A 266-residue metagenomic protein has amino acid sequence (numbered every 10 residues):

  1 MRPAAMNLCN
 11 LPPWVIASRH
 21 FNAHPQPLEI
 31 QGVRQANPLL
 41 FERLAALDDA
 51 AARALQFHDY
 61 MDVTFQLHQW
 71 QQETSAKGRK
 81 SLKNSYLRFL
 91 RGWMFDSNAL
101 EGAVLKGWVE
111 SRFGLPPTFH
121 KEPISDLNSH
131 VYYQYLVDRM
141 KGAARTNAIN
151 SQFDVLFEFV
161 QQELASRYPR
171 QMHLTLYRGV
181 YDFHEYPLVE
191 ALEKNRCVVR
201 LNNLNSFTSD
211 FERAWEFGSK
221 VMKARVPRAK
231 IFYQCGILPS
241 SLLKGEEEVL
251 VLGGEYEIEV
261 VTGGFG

Functional and structural regions predicted by a protein language model:
M1-S81: Intrinsically disordered, low-complexity, charge-biased terminal/linker regions in eukaryotic proteins
P3, R53-L55, D59-V63, L67-N205: ADP-ribose/NAD+-binding catalytic cleft of ART/PARP-like enzymes
M6, L28-I30, F119, Y186 (+2 more regions): Hydrophobic transmembrane signal anchors and adjacent membrane-proximal interface regions, especially in viral
A36, L82, K106, T118 (+6 more regions): Intrinsically disordered, low-complexity, compositionally biased regions/tails
D48-D49, A99, P227: Helix N-terminus capping/helix-initiation residues
K194-G266: ADP-ribosyltransferase catalytic core
